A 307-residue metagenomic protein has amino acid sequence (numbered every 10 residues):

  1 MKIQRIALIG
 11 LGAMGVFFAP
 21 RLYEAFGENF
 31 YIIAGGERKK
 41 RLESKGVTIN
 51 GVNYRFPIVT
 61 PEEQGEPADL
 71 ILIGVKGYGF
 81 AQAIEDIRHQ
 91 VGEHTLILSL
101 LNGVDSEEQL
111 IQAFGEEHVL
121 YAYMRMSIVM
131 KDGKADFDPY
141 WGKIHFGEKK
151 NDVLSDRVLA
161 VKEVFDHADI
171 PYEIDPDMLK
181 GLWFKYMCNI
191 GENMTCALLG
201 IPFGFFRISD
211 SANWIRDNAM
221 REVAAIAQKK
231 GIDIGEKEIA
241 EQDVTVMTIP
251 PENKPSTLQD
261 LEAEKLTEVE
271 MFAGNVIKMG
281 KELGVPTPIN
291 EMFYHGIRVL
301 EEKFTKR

Functional and structural regions predicted by a protein language model:
M1-R55: NAD(P)+-binding Rossmann beta1-loop-alpha1 motif at the extreme N-terminus of oxidoreductases
K2, N29, D166-H167, D217-R307: NAD(P)-dependent Rossmann-like dehydrogenase/reductase catalytic/cofactor-binding core
I3-Q4, D69, G142: Nucleotide donor/acceptor-binding cores
A7, F30-Y31, L98, H145 (+1 more regions): A structural signal for isolated positions on well-ordered beta-strands in alpha/beta enzyme cores
G51-A135: Rossmann-like NAD(P)(H) cofactor-binding subdomain of soluble oxidoreductases
E66, N102-G181, K185, G191: Rossmann-fold dinucleotide-binding core
V91, A135-E148, A197-F206, N253-A263: Helix-loop-beta segment of a Rossmann-like dinucleotide-binding subdomain
L179-R207, S211-A224, P251: Active-site-proximal catalytic alpha-helix in oxidoreductases
